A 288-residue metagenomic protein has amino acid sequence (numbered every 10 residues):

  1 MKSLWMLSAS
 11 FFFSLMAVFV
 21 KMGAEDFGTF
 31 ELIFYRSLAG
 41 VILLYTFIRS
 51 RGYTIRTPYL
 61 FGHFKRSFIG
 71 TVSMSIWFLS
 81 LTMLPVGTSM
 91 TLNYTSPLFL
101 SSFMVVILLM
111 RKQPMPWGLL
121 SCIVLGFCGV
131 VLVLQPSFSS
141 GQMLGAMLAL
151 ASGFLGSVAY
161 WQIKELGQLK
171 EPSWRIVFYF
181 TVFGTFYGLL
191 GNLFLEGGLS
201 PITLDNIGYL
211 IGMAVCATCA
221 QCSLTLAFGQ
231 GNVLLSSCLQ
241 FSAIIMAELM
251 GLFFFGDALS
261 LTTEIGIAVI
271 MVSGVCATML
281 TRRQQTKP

Functional and structural regions predicted by a protein language model:
M1-A9, R49-F78, L144-S152, N192 (+1 more regions): Loop-to-transmembrane-helix transition segments
V18, L44, S137-E196: Transmembrane alpha-helical segments that form core, pore/gating elements of small-molecule transporters/exporters
G23, L32, R36, S80 (+9 more regions): Hydrophobic/aromatic residues within transmembrane alpha-helices of multi-pass small-molecule transporters
V41-Y59, C128-S140, G184-N206, A277: Membrane-interface helix-cap regions at the ends of transmembrane helices in multi-pass membrane proteins
S89-T95, K170-F183, T218-F253: Helix-helix packing/entry segments at the starts of transmembrane helices
P97-L119, I245-E264: C-terminal transmembrane-helix exit sites in multi-pass transporters
M115-Q135, T262-T281: Hydrophobic transmembrane alpha-helices of multi-pass small-molecule transport proteins
L239-P288: C-terminal-most transmembrane helix of multi-pass membrane proteins
